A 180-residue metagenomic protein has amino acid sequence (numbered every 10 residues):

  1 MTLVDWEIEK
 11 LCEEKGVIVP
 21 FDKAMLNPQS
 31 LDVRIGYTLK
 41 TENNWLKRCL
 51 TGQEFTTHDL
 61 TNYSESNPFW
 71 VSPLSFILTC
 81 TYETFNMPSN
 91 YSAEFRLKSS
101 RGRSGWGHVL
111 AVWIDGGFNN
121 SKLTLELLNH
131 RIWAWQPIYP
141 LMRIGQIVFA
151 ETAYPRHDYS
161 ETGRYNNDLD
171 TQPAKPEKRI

Functional and structural regions predicted by a protein language model:
M1-I180: DUTPase catalytic domain/fold
